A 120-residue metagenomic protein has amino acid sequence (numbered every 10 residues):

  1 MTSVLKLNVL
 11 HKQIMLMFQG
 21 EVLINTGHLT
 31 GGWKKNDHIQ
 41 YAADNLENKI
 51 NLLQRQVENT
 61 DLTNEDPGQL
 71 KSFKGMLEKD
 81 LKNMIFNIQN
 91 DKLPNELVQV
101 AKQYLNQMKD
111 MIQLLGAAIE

Functional and structural regions predicted by a protein language model:
T2-E120: Long, low-complexity or tandemly repetitive, helically biased scaffold regions used for multimeric assembly/adhesion
